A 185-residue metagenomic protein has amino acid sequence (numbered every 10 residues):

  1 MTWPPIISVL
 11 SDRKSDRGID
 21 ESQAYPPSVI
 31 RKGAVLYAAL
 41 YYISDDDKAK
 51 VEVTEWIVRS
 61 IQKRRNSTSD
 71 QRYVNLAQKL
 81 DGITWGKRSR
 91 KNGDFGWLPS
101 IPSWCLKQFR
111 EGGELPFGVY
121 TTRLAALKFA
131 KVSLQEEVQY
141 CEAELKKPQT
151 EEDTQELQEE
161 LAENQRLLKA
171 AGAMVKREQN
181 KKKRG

Functional and structural regions predicted by a protein language model:
T2-K32, K176-R184: Mixed-charge, Lys/Arg-rich low-complexity intrinsically disordered regions
Q23-D47: Short coil-to-beta transition motif at edge beta-strands of beta-rich domains
R31-K32, S67-Q71: A short, compositionally biased
L36-A38, V53-V58, V74-L76, A126: Hydrophobic beta-strand residues in large extracellular and virion-surface proteins
I43-S67: Short beta-strand-centered aromatic/proline hotspots
Q71-E156, R166, A170-G185: Intrinsically disordered, low-complexity, charged/polar segments
